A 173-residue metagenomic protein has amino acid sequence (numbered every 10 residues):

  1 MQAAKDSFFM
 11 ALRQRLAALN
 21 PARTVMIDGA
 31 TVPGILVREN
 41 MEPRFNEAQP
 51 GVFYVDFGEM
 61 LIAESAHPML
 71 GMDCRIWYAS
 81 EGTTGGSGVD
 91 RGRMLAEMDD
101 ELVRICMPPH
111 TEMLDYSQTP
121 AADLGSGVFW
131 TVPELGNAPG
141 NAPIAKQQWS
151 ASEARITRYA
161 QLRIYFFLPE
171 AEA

Functional and structural regions predicted by a protein language model:
M1-A66, M113-A142: Small/polar-rich, solvent-exposed N-terminal microdomains that initiate assembly or binding
A4, F8, D90, M94-M98: Short amphipathic alpha-helical segments
P43-N46, Q148-E153: Acidic pyrophosphate-coordinating catalytic loop
H67-G85, A96, D100, A151-E170: Oligomerization/assembly interface segments of phage tail-like spikes and tubes
E81-R91, A145: Short acidic, glycine/Ser/Thr-rich loop/turn "cap" segments at secondary-structure junctions
R93-T119: An exposed acidic His-Trp-rich patch
P139-A151: Low-complexity, intrinsically disordered Gly/Pro/Thr-rich segments
A173: Long, contiguous binding/interaction regions
